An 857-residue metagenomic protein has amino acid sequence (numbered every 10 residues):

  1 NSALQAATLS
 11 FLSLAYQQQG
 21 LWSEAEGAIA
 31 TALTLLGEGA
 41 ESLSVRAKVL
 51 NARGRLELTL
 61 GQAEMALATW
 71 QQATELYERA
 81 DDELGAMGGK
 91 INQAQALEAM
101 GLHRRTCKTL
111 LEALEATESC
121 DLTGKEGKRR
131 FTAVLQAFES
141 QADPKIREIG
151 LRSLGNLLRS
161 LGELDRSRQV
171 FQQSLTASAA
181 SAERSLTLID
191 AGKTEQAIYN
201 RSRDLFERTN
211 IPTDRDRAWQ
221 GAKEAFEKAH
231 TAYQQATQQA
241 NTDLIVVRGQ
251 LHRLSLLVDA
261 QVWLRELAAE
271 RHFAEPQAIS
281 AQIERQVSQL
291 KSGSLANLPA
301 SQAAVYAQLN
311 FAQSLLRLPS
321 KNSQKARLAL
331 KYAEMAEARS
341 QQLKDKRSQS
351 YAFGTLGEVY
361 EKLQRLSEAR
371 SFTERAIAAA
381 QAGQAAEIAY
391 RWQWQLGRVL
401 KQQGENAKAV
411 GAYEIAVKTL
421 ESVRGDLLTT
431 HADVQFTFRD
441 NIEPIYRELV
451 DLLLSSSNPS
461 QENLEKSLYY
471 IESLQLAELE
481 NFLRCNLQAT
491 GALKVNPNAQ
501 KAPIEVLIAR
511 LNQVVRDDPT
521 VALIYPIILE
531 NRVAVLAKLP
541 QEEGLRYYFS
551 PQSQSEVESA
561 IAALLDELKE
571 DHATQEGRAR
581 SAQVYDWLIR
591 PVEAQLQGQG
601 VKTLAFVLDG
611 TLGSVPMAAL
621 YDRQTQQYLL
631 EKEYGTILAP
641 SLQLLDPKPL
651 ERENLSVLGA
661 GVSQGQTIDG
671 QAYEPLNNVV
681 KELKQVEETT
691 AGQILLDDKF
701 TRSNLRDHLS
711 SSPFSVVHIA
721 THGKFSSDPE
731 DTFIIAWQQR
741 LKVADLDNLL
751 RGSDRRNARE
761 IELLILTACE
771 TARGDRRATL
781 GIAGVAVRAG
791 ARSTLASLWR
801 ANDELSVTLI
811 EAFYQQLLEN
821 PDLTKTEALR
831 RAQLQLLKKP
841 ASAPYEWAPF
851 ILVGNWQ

Functional and structural regions predicted by a protein language model:
A7-Q18, N51-R55, N92: Non-membrane alpha-helical segments in proteins
W22, E75, L84-M87, I91-A99 (+8 more regions): Alpha-helical solenoid repeat scaffolds used for protein-protein interaction
L420, L474, V535, L604-F606 (+9 more regions): Residue-level detector of buried hydrophobic side-chain packing in well-ordered secondary-structure elements
V495-V506, V607-V716, D731-I735: Catalytic-core domains of enzymes
I527, V607-G610, A660-Q664, D698 (+6 more regions): Active-site-proximal beta-strand/loop segments in catalytic clefts of secreted hydrolases
V601, S806-Q857: An often Trp-containing, charged/polar helix-loop segment at the C-terminal end of enzyme catalytic cores
L638-L642, P647, S715-A812: Catalytic cores of nucleophile-dependent amide-cleaving enzymes
